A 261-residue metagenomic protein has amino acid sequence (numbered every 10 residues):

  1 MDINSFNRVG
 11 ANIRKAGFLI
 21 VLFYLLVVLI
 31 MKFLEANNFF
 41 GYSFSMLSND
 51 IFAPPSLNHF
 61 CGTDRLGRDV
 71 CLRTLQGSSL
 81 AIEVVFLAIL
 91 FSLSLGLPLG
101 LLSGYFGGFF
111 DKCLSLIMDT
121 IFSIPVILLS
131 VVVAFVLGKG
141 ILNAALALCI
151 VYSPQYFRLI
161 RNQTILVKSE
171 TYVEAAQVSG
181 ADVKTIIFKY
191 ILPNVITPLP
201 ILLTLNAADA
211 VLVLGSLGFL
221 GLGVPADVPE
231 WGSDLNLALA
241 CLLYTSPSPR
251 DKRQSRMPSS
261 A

Functional and structural regions predicted by a protein language model:
M1-G41, I117, V195-I196: N-terminal signal-anchor/first transmembrane alpha helix
L19, F23, V27-T63, L220-P229: Hydrophobic alpha-helical transmembrane segments of membrane transport/permease proteins and related membrane-embedded
F60-D64, L95, G104-F110, L114-L166 (+1 more regions): Generic hydrophobic transmembrane alpha-helix motif, especially the helices
V70-Y105, R250: Transmembrane alpha-helix signature in integral membrane proteins
S79-L95, K184-G215: Transmembrane alpha-helices
V131-V132, G140-A145, C149, L199-D234: Non-cytoplasmic
Y244-D251: Conserved small/polar residues in nucleotide/adenosyl-binding loops
